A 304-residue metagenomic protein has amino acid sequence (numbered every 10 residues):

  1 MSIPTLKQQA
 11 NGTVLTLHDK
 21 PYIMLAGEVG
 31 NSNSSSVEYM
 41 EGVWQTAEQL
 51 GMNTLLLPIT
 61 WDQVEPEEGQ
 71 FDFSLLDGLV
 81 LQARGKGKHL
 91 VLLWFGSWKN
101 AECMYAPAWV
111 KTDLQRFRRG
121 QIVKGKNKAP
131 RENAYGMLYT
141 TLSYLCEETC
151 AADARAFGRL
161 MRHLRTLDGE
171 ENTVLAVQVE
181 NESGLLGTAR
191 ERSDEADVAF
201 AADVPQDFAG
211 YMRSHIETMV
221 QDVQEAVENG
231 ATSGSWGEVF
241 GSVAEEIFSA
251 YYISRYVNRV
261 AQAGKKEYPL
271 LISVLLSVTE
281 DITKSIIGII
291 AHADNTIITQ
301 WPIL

Functional and structural regions predicted by a protein language model:
M1-N53: N-terminal carbohydrate-binding accessory modules
T16-D19, E48-Q49, G85-K86, D168-E171 (+1 more regions): Extracellular/periplasmic catalytic domains that process cell-envelope and extracellular macromolecules
Y22-A26, T54-L56, G87-V91, N172-Q178 (+1 more regions): Structural preference for beta-strand elements that scaffold enzyme active sites
G30, P58-T60, W94-A101, Q178-S183 (+1 more regions): Short, solvent-exposed turn/loop segments enriched in Gly/Ser/Thr/Pro and often Arg
S32-Q49, K284-I303: Short, acidic/polar
S35-Y39, E68-F71, T141, L145-A152: Extracytoplasmic/periplasmic, Sec-exported soluble proteins
Y39-R119, Y256-E267: Aromatic-lined substrate-binding rim segments of carbohydrate-active enzymes
L114-I298: Polysaccharide-binding and catalytic clefts of secreted carbohydrate-active enzymes
